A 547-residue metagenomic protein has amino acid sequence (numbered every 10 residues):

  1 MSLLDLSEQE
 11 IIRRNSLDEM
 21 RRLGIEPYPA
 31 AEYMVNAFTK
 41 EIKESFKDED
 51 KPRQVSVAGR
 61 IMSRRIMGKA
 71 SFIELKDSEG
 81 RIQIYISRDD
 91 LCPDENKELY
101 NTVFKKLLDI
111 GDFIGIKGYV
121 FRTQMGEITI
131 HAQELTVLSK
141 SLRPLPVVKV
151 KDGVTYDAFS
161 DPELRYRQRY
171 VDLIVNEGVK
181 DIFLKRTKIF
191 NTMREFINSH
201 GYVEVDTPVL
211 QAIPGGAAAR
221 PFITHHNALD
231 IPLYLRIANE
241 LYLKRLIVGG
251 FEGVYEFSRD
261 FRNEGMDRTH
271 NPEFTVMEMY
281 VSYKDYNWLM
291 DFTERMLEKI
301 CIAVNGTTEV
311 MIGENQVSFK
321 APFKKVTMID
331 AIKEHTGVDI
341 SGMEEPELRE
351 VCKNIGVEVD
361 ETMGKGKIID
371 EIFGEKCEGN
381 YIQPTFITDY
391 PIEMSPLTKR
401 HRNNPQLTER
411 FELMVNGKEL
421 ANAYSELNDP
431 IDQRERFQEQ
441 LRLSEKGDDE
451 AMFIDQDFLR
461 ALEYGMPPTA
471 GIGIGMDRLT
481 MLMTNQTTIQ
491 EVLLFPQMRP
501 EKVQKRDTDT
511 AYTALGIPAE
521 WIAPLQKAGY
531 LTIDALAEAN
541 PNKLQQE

Functional and structural regions predicted by a protein language model:
M1-R506: Class II aminoacyl-tRNA synthetase catalytic cores and aaRS-like
E501-E547: Compact, charge-rich alpha-helical regulatory domains located at protein termini
